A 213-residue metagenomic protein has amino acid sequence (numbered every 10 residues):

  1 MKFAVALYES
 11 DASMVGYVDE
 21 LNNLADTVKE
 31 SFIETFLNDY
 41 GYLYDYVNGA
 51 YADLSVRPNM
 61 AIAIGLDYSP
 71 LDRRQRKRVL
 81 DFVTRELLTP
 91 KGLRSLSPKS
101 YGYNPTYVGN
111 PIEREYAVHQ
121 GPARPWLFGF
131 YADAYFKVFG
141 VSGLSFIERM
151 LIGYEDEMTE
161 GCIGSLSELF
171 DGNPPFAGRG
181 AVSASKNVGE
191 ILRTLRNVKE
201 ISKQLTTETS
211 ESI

Functional and structural regions predicted by a protein language model:
K2-S100, N104-P105, D156-V188, L195: Catalytic cores of carbohydrate-active enzymes
L7-D19, K77, A134-E148, T206-T207: Acidic, serine/threonine/proline-rich low-complexity intrinsically disordered regions
N59-L71, A132-V141, I147-Y154: Alpha-helical support elements that line or immediately flank enzyme active sites and cofactor-binding pockets
Y68-Q75, V138-G143, R196-L205: Short helix-capping/linker segments at secondary-structure and domain boundaries
R73, V118-W126, V141-E148, E157-E160 (+1 more regions): Short, well-ordered coil↔helix boundary/capping segments
K77, D81, P125-D133, S145 (+2 more regions): Feature representing long, continuous alpha-helical segments
T106-G143, L192, R196: C-terminal substrate/ligand-recognition segments
N187-I213: Terminal, non-catalytic domain-edge segments
